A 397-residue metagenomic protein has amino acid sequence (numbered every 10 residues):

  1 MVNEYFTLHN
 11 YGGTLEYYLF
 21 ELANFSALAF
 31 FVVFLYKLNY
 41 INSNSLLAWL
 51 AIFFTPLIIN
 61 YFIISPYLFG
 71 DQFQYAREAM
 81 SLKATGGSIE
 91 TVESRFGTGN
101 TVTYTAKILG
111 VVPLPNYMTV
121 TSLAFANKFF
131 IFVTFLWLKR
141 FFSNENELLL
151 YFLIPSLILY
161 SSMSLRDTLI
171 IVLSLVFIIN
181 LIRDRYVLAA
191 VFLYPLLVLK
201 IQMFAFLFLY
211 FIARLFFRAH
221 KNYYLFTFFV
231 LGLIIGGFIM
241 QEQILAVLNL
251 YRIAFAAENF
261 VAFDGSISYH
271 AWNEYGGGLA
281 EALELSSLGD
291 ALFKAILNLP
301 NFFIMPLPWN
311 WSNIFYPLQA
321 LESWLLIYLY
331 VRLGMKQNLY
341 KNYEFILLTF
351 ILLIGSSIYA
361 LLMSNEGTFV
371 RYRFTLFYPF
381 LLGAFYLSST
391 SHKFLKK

Functional and structural regions predicted by a protein language model:
V2, W49, K341-L361: Transmembrane alpha-helix segments characteristic of polytopic inner-membrane glycan-assembly/cell-envelope
A29-L35, S122-S143, Y328-L333: Transmembrane-helix motifs of polytopic, lipid-linked glycan transferases
I41-S45, F135-S156: Transmembrane-helix signature of polytopic, membrane-embedded enzymes that assemble or transfer cell-envelope glycans
I41-T91: Extracytoplasmic loop-helix module adjacent to an early transmembrane segment
D71-Y117, L297-N298, F302-F303: Short hydrophobic/aromatic helix or loop-helix immediately within or flanking a transmembrane segment in polytopic
L138-E145, V176-L188: Membrane-interface transmembrane helices that cradle and orient dolichyl/undecaprenyl
S162-T168: Short acidic/glycine- and proline-prone juxtamembrane loop motifs at membrane-interface regions of multi-pass membrane
A205-M335: Alpha-helical transmembrane segments and terminal signal-anchor/GPI-anchor hydrophobic tails, characterized by long
